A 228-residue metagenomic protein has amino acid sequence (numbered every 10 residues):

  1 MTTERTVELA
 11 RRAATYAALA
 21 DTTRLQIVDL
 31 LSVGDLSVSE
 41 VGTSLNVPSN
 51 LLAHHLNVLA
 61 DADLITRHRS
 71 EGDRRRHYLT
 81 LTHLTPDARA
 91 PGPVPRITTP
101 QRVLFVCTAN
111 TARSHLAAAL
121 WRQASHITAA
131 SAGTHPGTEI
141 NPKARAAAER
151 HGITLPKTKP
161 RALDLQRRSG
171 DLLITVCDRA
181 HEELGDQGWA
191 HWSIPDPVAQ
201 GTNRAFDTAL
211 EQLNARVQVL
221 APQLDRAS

Functional and structural regions predicted by a protein language model:
A10-L51, H77-L84: N-terminal helix-turn-helix DNA-binding core of bacterial DNA-binding proteins
T43, A60-D61: Alpha-helical residues within the helix-turn-helix
L56-N57: Short, hydrophobic-biased segments on the C-terminal half of alpha helices that form "recognition helices"
D61-G72: Beta-hairpin "wing" of winged helix-turn-helix
Y78-R102: Conserved segment of winged-helix/HTH DNA-binding domains
P95-D164: Conserved active-site segments centered on acidic
I174-E182: Short, polar loop motifs at secondary-structure junctions
E182-S228: Phosphate-binding/catalytic loops
